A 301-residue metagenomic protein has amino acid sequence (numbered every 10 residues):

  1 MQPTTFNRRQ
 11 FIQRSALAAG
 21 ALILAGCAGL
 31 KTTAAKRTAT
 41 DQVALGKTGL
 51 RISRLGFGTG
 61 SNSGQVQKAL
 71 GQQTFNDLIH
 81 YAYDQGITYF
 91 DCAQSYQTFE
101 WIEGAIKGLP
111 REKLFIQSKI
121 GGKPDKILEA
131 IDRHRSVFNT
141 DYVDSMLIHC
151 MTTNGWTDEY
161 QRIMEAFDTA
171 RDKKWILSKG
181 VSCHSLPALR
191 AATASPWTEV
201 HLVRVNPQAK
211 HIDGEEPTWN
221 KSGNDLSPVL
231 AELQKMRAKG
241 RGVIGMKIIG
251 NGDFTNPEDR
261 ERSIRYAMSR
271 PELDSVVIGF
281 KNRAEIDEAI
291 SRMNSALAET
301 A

Functional and structural regions predicted by a protein language model:
M1-A19: N-terminal secretory signal peptides and thylakoid transit peptides that target proteins across membranes
C27-N62, K68: C-terminal segment of N-terminal export signals and the immediately downstream linker at the start of the mature
L45, F57, F90, I116 (+4 more regions): Conserved, mostly hydrophobic/aromatic
G46-G49, E103-R111, H134-D141, T193-P196 (+1 more regions): Acidic (Asp/Glu)-rich catalytic clusters
S61-Q72, S118-P124, F254-N256: Active-site mouth loops of central-metabolism enzymes
A69-A82, D125-V137, S185-R190, D259-Y266: Short, acidic/polar
F138-N154: Active-site groove signature of glycoside hydrolases
C150-A301: Beta/alpha (TIM)-barrel catalytic core signal, keyed to glycine-rich beta->alpha loops juxtaposed to Asp/Glu that bind
